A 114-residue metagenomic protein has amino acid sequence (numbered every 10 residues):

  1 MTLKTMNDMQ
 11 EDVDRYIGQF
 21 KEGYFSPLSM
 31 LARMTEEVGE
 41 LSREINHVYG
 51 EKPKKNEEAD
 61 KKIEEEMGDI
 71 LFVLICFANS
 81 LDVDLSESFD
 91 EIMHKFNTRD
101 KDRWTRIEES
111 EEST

Functional and structural regions predicted by a protein language model:
M1-M67, L71-T114: Flexible "arm" and connector segments at domain edges
